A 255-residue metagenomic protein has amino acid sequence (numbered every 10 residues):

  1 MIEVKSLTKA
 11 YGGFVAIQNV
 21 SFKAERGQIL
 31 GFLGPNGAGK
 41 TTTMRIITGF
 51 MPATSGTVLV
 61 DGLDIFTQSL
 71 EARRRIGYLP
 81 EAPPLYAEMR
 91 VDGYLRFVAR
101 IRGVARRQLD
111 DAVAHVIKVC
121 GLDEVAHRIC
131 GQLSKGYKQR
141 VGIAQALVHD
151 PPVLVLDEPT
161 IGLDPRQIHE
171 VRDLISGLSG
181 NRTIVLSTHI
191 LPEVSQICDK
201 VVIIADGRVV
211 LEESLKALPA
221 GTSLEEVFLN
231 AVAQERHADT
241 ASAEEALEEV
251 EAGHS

Functional and structural regions predicted by a protein language model:
R96, R100, R107-V125: Conserved ABC ATPase "signature" region
I129-L133: Conserved ABC ATPase signature
L154-E158, L163: Catalytic Walker B motif of ABC-type/P-loop ATPase nucleotide-binding domains
I168-G180: Helical segment within the ABC ATPase nucleotide-binding domain
V194-Q196: A short, surface-exposed alpha-helical micro-motif characterized by mixed small hydrophobic and charged/polar residues
E212-E213: ABC ATPase "signature
